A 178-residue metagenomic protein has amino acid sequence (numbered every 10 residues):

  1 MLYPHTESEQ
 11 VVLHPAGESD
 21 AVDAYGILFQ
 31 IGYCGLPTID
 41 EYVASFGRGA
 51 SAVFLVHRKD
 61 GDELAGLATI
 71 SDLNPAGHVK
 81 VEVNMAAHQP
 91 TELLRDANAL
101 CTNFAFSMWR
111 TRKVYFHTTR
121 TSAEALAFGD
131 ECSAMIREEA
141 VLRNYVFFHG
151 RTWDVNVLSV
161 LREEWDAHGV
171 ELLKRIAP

Functional and structural regions predicted by a protein language model:
M1-I27, G32-G35, V53-P178: Acyl-donor (CoA/ACP) binding surface of acyl/acetyltransferases
I39-V43: Short N-terminal edge-element motif at the start of the domain
A44-G49, I136: Short loop/turn motifs at secondary-structure junctions and domain boundaries
